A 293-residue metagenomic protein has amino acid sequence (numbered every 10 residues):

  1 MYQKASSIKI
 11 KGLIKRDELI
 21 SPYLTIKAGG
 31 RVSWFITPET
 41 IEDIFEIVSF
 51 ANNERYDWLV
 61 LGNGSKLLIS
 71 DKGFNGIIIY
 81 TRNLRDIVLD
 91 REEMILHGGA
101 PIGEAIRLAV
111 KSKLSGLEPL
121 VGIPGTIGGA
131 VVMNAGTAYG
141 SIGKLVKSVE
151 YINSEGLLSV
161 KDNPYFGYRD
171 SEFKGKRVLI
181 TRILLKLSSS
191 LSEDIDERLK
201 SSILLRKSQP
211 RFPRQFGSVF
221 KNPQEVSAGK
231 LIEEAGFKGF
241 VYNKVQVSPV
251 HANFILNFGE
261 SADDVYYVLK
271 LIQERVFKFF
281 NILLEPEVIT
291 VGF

Functional and structural regions predicted by a protein language model:
M1-I127: Anion-binding (especially nucleotide phosphate/pyrophosphate-binding) glycine-rich loop and adjoining beta-alpha core
I14, I20, I26, I87 (+6 more regions): Short clusters of hydrophobic/aromatic residues that line enzyme substrate/ligand-binding pockets
T25-S33, K72-F74, I79, G128 (+9 more regions): Short capping/connector residues at structural and topological boundaries
G29-G30, F35-I41, L68-D86, V132-D162 (+1 more regions): Structural signature of FAD isoalloxazine-binding scaffolds in flavoprotein oxidoreductases
E54, L61-N63, L145, P213-R214 (+1 more regions): Short, basic and Ser/Thr-rich N-terminal targeting/leader segments
V110-K147, Q215: A gly/ser-rich beta-alpha-beta helix-loop segment of oxidoreductase catalytic cores
I152-F293: Phosphate/pyrophosphate- and phosphate-bearing ligand-binding catalytic cores of soluble enzymes
